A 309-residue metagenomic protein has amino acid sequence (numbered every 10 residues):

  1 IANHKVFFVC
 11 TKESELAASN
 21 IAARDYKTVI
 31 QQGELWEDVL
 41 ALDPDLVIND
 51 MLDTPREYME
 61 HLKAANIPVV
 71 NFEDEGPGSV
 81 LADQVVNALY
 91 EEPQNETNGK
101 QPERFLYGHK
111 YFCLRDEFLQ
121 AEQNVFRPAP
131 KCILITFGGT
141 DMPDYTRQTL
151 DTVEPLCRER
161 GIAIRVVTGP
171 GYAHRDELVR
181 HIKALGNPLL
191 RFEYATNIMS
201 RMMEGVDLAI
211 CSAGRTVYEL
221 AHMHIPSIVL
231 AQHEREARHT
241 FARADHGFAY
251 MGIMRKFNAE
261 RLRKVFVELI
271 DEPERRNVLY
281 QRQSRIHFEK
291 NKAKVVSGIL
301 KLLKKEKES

Functional and structural regions predicted by a protein language model:
I1-H4, F8-Q101, F105: Active-site and donor-binding regions of nucleotide-sugar-utilizing enzymes
E13-S19, D176, R235-T240: Short, glycine/polar-rich helix-capping loops at beta-to-alpha or helix-loop-helix junctions that flank or form
S14, R127-V206: Donor-nucleotide binding loops and adjacent catalytic segments primarily of GT-B fold Leloir glycosyltransferases
L81-D144, H174-D176: A nucleotide-sugar donor-handling region in carbohydrate enzymes
E204-R215: Acidic donor-binding loop of glycosyltransferase active sites
V217-K264: Catalytic binding pocket for nucleotide-activated donors in carbohydrate/polymer assembly enzymes
E268, E274-E289: A short, well-ordered alpha-helix in the C-terminal region of glycosyltransferases
F288-S309: C-terminal alpha-helical cap of glycosyltransferases
